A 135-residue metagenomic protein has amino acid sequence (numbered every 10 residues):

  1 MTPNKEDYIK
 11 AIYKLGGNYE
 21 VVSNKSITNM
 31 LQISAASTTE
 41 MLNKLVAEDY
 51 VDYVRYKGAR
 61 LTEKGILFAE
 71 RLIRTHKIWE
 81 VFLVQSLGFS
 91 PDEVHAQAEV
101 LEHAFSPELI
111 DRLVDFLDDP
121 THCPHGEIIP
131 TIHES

Functional and structural regions predicted by a protein language model:
T2-I33: N-terminal helix-turn-helix DNA-binding core of bacterial DNA-binding proteins
N29, V46-A47, Q85: Alpha-helical residues within the helix-turn-helix
A36, D92: Key DNA-contact positions within bacterial/archaeal DNA-binding proteins
V46-R55: A short, conserved structural fragment
K57-H76: Basic, amphipathic "hinge/linker" alpha-helix immediately C-terminal to the N-terminal HTH DNA-binding motif
E102-S135: C-terminal regulatory/oligomerization modules of transcriptional regulators
